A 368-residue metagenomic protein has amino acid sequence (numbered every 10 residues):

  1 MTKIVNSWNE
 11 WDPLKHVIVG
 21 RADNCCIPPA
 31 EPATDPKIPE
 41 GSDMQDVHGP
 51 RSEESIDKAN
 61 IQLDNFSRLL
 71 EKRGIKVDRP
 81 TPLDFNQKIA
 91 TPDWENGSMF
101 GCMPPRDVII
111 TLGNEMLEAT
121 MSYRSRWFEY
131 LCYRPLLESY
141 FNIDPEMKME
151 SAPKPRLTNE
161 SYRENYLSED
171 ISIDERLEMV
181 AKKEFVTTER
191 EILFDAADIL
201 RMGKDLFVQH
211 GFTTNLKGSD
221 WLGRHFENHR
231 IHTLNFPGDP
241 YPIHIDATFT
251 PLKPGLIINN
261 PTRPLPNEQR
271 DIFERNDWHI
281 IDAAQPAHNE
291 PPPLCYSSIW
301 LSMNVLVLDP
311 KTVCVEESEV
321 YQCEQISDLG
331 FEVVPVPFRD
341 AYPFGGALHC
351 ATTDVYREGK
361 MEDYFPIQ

Functional and structural regions predicted by a protein language model:
M1-Q368: The feature marks the mature, well-folded catalytic cores of soluble enzymes
